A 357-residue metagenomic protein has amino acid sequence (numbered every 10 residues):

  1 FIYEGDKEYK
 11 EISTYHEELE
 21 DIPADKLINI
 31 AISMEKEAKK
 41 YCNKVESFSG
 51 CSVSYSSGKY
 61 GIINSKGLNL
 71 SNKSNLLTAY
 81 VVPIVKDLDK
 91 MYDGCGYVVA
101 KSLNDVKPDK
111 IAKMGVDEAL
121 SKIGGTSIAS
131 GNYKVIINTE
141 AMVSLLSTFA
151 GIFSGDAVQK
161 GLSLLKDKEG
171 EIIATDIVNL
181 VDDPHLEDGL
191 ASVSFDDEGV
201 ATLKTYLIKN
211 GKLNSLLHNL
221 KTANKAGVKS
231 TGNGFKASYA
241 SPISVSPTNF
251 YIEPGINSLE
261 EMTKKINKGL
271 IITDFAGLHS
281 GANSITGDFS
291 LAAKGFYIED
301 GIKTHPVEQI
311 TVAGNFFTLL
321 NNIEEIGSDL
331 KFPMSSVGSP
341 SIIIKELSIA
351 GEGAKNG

Functional and structural regions predicted by a protein language model:
F1-V200, K209-K212, G338-G357: Active-site bordering "gate/hinge" segments that shape substrate access to catalytic or cofactor-binding pockets
E11, K168-G357: Dual-mode signal for accessory low-complexity, basic/Gly-rich regions
